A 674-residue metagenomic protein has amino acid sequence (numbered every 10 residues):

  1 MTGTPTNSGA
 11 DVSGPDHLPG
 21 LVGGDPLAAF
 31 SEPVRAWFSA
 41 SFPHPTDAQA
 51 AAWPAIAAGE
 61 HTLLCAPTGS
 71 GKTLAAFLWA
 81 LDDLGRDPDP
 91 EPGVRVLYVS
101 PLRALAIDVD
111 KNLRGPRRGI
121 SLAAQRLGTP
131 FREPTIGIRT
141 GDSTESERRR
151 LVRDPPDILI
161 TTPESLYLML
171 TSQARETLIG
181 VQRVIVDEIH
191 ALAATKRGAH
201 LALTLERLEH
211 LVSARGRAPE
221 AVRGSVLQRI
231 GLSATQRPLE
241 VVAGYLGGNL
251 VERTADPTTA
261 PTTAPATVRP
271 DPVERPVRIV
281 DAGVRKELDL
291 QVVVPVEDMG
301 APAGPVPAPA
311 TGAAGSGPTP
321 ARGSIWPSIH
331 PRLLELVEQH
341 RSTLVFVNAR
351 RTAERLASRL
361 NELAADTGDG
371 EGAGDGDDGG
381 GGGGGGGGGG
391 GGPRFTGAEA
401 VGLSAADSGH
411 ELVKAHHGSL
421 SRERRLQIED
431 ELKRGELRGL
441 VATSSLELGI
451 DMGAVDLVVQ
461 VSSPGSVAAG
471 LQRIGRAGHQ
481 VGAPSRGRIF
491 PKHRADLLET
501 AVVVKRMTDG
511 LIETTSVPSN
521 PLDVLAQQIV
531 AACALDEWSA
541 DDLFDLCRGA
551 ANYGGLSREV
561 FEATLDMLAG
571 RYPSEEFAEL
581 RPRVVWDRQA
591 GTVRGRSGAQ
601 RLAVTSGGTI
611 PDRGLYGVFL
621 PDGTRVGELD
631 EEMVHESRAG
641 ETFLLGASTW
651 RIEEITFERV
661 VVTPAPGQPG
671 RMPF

Functional and structural regions predicted by a protein language model:
M1-G24: Interdomain "pre-motor" coupling segment immediately N-terminal to P-loop NTPase/helicase cores
L21-P26, F30-A36, A57-L63, P67 (+2 more regions): Helicase motor core with emphasis on the C-terminal RecA-like subdomain
R35-P43: N-terminal pre-Walker A segment at the start of P-loop NTPase domains
F42-A58: N-terminal pre-P-loop "Q-motif" helix
K72: Glycine-rich phosphate-binding P-loop
E575-F674: Conserved nucleotide-binding/hydrolysis modules and their immediate coupling elements across P-loop/ASCE NTPase motors
